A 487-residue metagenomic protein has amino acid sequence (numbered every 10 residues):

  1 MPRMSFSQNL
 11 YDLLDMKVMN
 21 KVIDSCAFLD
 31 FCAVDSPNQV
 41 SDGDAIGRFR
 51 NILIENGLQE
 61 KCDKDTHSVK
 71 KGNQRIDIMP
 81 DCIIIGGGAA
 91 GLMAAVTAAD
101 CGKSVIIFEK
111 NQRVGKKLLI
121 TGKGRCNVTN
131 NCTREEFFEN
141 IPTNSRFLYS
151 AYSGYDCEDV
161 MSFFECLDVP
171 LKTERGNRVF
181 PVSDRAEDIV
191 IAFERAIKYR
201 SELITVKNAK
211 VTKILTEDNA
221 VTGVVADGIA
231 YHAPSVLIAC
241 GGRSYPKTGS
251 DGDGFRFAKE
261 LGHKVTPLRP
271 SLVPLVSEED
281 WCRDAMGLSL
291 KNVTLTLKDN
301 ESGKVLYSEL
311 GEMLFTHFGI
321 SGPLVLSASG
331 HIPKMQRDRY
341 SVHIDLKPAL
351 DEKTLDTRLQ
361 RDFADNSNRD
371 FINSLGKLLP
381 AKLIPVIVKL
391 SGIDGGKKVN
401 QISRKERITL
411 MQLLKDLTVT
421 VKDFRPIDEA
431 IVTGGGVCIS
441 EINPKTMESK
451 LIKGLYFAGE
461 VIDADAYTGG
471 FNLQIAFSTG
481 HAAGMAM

Functional and structural regions predicted by a protein language model:
D35-D77: Active-site- or DNA-interface-adjacent structural scaffold in DNA-acting proteins
I78-A90: Beta1/beta-strand and adjacent pyrophosphate-binding region of the FAD-binding site in flavoprotein oxidoreductases
I83, A99-K123: Glycine-rich FAD pyrophosphate-binding loop
I83-I85, F108, V211, V224 (+5 more regions): Short hydrophobic core segments
Q112-V114, L119-I120, R134-E135, K264-R269 (+1 more regions): An anion/pyrophosphate-binding glycine-rich loop and adjacent beta-alpha core in soluble alpha-beta enzymes
R125-T173: Glycine-rich active-site loop/strand segments that organize a redox cofactor
K207-A209, P385-D465: A glycine-rich dinucleotide-binding beta-alpha-beta segment and adjacent secondary-structure elements that constitute
K207-A220: A conserved short coil-to-beta-strand element within the FAD-binding core of flavoproteins
